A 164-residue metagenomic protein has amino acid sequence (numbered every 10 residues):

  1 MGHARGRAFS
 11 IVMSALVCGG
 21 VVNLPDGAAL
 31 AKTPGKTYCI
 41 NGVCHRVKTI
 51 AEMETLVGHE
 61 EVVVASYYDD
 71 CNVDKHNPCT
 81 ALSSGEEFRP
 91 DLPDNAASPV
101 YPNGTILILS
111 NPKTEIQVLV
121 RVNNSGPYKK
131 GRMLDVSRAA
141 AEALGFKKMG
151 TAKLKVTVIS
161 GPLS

Functional and structural regions predicted by a protein language model:
G2, G6, V22-S164: Secreted/periplasmic proteins
I11-N23: Bacterial N-terminal signal peptides
